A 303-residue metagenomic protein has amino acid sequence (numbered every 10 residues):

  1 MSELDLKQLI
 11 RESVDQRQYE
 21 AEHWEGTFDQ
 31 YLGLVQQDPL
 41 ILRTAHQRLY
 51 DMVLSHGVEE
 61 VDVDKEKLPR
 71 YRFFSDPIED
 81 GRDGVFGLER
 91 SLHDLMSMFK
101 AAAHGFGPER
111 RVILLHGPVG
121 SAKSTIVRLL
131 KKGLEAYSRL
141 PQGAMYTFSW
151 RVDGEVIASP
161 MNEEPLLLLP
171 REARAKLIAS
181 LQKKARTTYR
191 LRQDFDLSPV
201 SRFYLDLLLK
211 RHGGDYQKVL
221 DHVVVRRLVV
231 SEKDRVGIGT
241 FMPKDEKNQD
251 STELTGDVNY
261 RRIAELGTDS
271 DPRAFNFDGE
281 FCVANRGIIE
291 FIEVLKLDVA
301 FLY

Functional and structural regions predicted by a protein language model:
M1-H56: N-terminal accessory segments that target, anchor, or regulate ATP-driven/P-loop NTPase machines and associated
P39-Y303: Conserved ASCE/P-loop NTPase catalytic core
